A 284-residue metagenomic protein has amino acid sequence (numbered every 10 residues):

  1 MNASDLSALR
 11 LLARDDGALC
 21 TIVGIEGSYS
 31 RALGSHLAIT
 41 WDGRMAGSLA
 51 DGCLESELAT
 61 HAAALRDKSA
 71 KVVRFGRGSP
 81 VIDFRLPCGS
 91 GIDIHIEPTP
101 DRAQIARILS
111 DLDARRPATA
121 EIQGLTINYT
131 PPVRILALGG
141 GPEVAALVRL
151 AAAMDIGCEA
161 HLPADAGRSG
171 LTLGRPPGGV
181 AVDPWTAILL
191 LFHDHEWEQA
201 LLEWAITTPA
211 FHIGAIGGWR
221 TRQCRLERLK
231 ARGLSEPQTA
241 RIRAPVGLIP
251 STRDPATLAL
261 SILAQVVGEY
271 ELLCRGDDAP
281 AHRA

Functional and structural regions predicted by a protein language model:
M1-G170, G178-T186, A200, T221 (+1 more regions): Segments forming oxygen-rich coordination pockets for charged ligands
G47, D51, L190-L191, G214 (+2 more regions): Glycine- and other small-residue-rich loops at beta-strand/loop junctions that grip anionic moieties
G141-P142, E196, R253: Residue-level detector of alpha-helix initiation sites
T172-A231, A259, V267: Phosphate-bearing ligand-interacting subdomains that bind or position ATP/ADP/UDP/GDP/NAD(P) or nucleotide-linked
F211, I216-A284: Adenosine-phosphate binding glycine-rich loop
